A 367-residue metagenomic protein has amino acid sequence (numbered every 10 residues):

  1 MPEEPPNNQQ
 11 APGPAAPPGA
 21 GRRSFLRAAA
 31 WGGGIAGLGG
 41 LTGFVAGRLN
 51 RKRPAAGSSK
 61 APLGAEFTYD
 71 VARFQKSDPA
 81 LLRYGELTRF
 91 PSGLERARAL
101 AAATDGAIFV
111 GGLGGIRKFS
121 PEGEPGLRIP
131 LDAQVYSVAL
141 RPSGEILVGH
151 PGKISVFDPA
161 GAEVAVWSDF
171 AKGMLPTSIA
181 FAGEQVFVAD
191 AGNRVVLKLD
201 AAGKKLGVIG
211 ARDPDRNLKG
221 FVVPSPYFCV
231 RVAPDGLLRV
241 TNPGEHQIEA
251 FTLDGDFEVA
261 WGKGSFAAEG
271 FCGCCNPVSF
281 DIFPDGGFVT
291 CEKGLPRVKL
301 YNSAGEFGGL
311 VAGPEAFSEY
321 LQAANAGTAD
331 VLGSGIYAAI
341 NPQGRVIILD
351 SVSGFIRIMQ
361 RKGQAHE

Functional and structural regions predicted by a protein language model:
M1-S24, I35-G39, G47-R51: N-terminal secretory signal peptides
A29-E367: Eukaryotic scaffold repeat domains enriched in small/polar residues
